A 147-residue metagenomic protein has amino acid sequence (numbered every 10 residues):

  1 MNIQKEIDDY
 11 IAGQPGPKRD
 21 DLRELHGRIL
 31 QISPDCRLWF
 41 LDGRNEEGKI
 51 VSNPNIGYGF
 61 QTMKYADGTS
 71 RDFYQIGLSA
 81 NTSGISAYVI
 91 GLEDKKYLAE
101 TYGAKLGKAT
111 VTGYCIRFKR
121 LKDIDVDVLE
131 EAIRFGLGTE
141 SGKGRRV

Functional and structural regions predicted by a protein language model:
M1-V147: Charge-dense, helix-prone N-terminal extensions
